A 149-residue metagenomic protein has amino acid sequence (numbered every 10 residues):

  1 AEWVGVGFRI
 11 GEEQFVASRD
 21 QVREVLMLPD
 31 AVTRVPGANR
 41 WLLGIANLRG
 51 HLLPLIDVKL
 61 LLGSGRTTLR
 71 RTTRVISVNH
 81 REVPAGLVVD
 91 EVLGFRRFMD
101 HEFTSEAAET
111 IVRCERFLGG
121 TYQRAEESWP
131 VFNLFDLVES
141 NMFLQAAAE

Functional and structural regions predicted by a protein language model:
A1-E149: An acidic, low-aromatic, low-complexity terminal/linker signal
